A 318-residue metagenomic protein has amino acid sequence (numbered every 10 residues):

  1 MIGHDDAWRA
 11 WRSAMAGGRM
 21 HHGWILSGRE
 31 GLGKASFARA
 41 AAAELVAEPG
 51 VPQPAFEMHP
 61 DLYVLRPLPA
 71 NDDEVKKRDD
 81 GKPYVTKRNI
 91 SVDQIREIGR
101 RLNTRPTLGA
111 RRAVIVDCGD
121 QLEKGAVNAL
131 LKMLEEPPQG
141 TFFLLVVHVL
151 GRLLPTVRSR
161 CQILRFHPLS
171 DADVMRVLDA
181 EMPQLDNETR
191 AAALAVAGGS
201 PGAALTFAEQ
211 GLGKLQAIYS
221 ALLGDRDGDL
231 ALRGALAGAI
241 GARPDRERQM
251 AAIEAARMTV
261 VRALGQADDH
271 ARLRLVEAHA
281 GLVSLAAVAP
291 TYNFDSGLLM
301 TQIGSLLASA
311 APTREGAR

Functional and structural regions predicted by a protein language model:
M1-G125: Clamp-loader machinery-focused feature within the broader ASCE/P-loop NTPase space
M1-Q53, Q139-T141, H148-R318: Charged, glycine-rich active-site and insertion segments that engage polyanionic ligands
N103, N128-F142: Conserved catalytic/switch belt of AAA+ P-loop NTPases
G109-A113, P138-L144: Loop/turn-to-beta-strand initiation segments
Q121-L122, E136, R152: Residues immediately C-terminal
